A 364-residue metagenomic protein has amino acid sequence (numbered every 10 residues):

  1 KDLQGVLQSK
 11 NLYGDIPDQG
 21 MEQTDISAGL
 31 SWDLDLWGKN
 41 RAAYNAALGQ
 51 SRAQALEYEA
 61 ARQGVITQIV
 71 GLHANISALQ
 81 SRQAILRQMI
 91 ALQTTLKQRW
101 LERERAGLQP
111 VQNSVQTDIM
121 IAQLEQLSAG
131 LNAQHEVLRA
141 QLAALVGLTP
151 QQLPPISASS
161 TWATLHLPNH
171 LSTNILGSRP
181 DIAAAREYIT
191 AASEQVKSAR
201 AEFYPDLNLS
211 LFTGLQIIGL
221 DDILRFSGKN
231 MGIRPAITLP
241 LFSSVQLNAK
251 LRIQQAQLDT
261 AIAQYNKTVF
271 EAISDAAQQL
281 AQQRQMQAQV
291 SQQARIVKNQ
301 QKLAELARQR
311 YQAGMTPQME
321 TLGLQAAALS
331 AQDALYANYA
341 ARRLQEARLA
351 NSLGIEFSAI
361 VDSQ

Functional and structural regions predicted by a protein language model:
K1-G20, S31-A60, E202-M231, L239-R252 (+1 more regions): Small/polar (Gly/Ser/Thr/Ala-rich) solvent-exposed segments that form structured loops/beta-strands/short helices used
Q23-D25, G71, Q116, N230-G232 (+2 more regions): Transmembrane beta-barrel architecture of outer-membrane proteins
T24-L30, L171, M231-I237: Hydrophobic, lipid-facing positions within transmembrane beta-strands of outer-membrane proteins
I26, A46, Q109-Q123, L127 (+2 more regions): Amphipathic alpha-helical coiled-coil scaffold segments and their short linker/junction regions
N40, G49, L56-L171, Q282 (+5 more regions): Periplasmic alpha-helical coiled-coil/stalk elements that build and connect Gram-negative outer-membrane
G107-P110, A272, Q279, G314-Q318: Alpha-helical heptad-repeat coiled-coil segments that mediate oligomerization/polymerization in large
A163, A334-Q364: Acidic, low-complexity, intrinsically disordered peripheral segments
